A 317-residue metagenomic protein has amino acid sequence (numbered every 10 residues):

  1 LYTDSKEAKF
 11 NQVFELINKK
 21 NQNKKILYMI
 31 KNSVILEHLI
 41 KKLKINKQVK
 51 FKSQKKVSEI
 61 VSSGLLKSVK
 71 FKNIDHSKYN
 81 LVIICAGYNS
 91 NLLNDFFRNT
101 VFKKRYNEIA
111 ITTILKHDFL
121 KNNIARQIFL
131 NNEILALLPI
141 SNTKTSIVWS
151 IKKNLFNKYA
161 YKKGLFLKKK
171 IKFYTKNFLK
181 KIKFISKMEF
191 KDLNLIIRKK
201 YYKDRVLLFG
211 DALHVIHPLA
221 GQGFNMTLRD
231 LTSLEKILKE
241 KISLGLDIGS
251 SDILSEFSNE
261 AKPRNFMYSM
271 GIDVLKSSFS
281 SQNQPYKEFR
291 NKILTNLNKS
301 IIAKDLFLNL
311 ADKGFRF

Functional and structural regions predicted by a protein language model:
L1, V69, L137, S146-I147 (+1 more regions): Short beta-strand motif preference
L1-F96, K104-E108: Conserved N-terminal helical subregion
K31, S53, S150-I151, A212: A secondary-structure boundary/capping signal
N32-L36, I40, E108, K168 (+4 more regions): A general structural signal for well-ordered alpha-helical segments in protein cores
F71-N73, L81, P139, W149-S150 (+1 more regions): Residue-level recognition of conserved beta-strand positions in structured domain cores
A86-F178, M188: Conserved FAD-binding catalytic core of PHBH/FMO-like flavoproteins
Y159-L244, I248-D252: FAD/FMN-dependent oxidoreductases across multiple families
K236-F317: C-terminal helical "tail/cap" subdomain of flavin- and related membrane-associated enzymes
